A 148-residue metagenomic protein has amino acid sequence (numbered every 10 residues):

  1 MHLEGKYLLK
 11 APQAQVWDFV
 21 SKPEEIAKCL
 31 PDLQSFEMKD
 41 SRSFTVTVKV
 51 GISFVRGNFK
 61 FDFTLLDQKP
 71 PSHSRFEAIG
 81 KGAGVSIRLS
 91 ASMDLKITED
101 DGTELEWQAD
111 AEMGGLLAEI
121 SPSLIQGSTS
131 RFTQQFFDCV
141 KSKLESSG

Functional and structural regions predicted by a protein language model:
M1-K49, G148: Hydrophobic ligand-binding cavity/cleft-lining segments
H2-K6, S43-T45, N58-K60, H73 (+2 more regions): Intrinsic-disorder/low-complexity, polar/charged segments enriched in Ser/Thr/Lys/Arg/Asp/Glu/Gln
G5, Q34, K60-D67, L89-I97: Hydrophobic/aromatic beta-strand elements that line small-molecule binding cavities or substrate pockets in beta-rich
L9, V48, A78, L95-I97: Hydrophobic residues in beta-strands and at strand termini
P12, S41, P70-P71, T98-G102: Short strand-connecting beta-turns/loops that link adjacent beta-strands
E37-I79, Q135: Glycine-rich portal/gate segments that line the openings of hydrophobic small-molecule binding cavities
G80-G127: Beta-strand/loop substructures that line and gate deep hydrophobic ligand-binding cavities in soluble
G114-G148: A conserved amphipathic terminal alpha-helix motif
